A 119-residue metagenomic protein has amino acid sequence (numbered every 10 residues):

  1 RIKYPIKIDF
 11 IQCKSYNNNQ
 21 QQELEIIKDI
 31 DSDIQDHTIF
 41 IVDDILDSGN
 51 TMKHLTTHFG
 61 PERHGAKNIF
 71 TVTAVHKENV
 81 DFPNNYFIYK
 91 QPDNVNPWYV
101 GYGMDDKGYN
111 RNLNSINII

Functional and structural regions predicted by a protein language model:
R1-I119: PRPP-associated nucleotide enzymes
